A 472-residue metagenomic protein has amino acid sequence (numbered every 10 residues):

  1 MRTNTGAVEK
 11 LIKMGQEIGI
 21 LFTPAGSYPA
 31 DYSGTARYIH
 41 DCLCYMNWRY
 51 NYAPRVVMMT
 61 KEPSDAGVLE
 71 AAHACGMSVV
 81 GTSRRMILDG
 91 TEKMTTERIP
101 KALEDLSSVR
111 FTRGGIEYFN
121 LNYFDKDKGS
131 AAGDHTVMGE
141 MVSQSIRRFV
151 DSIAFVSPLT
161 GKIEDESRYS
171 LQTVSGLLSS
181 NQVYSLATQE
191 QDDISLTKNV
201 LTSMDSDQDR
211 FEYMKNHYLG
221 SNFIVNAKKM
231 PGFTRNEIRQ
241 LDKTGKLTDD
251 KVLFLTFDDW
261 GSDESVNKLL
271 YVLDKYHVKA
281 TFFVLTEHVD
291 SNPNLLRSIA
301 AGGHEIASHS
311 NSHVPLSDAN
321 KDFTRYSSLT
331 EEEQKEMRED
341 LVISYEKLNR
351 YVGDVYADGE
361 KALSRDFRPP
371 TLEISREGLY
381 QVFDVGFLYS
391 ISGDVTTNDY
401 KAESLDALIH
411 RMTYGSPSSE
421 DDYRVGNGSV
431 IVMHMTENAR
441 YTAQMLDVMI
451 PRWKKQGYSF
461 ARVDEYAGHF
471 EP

Functional and structural regions predicted by a protein language model:
M1, T23-A25, E62, R84-R85 (+8 more regions): Active-site beta-loop-alpha junctions enriched in small/polar residues
M1-Y28, Y45, S64-D65, D205-R325 (+7 more regions): Active-site beta->alpha N-cap acidic-glycine motif
K10-M14, C42-R49, A71-A74, S78 (+11 more regions): Structured segments of extracytoplasmic/periplasmic soluble domains in secreted or envelope-associated proteins
I12, A25-W48, P63-R113, A132-H135 (+3 more regions): Alpha-helical scaffold elements lining the catalytic groove of polysaccharide deacetylases
E17-L21, R55-M59, V79-G81, G115-F119 (+8 more regions): Structural recognition of the beta-strand scaffold that forms the well-ordered cores of secreted hydrolase catalytic
Y50-A53, I163-S167, Y356-L363, R424-G426: Short helix-terminating capping/connector loops at secondary-structure junctions
T91-E97, K101-E104, A132-L255, S262-N267 (+6 more regions): N-terminal pre-catalytic segment of deacetylase/amide-hydrolase enzymes
D125, G426-M435, A439-T442: Periplasmic-binding protein-like
